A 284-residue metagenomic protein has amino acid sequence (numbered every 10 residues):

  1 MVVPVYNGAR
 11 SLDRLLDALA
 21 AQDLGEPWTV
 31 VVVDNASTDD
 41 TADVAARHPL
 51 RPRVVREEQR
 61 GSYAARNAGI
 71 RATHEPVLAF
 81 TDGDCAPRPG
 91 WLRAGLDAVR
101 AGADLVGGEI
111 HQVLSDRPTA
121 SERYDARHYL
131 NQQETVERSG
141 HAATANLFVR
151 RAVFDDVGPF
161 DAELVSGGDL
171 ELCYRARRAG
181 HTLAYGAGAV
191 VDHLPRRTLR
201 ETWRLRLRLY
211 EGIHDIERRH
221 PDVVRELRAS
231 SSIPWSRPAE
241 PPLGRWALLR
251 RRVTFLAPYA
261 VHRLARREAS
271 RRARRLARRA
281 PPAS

Functional and structural regions predicted by a protein language model:
D17-P27: Short, acidic, metal-binding catalytic loop of nucleotide-sugar glycosyltransferases
A18, D34-D43, Q59, C85: A conserved acidic beta->alpha catalytic loop
E57-T73: Glycine-rich, basic loop-to-helix element that forms the pyrophosphate-binding segment of sugar-nucleotide handling
L78: Short aromatic/hydrophobic "clamp" motif used to bind/position activated sugar donors
G90-T119: Conserved donor NDP-sugar-binding/catalytic core segment of glycosyltransferases
Q112, D116, N131-F148, V165 (+1 more regions): A recurrent flexible, glycine/aromatic-enriched loop bordering the glycosyltransferase active site that acts as
L147, V153-G158, E163-V190: A short, conserved alpha-helix in the catalytic core of glycosyltransferases
L207-E211, R218, V223-S284: Non-catalytic, C-terminal membrane-associated alpha-helical segments of glycosyltransferases
